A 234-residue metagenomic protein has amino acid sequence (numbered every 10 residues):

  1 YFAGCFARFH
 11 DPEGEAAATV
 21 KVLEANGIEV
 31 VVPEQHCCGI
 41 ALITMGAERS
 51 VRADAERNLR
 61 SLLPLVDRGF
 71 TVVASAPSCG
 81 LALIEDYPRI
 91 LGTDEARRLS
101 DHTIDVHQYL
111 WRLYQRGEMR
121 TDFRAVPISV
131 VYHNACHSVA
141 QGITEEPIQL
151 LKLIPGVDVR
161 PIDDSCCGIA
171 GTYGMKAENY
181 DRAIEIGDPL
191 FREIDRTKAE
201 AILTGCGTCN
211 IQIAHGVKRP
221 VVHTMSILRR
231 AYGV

Functional and structural regions predicted by a protein language model:
F2-V234: Iron-sulfur cluster-binding electron-transfer modules in prokaryotic oxidoreductases
